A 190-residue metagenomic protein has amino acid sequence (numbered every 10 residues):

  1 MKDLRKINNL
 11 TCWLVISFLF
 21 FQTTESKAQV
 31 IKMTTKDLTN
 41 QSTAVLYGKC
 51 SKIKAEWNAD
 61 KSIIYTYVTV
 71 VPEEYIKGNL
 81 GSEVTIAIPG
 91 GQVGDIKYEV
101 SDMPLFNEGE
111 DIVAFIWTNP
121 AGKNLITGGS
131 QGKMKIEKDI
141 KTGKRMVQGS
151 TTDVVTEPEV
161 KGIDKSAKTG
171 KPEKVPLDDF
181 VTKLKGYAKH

Functional and structural regions predicted by a protein language model:
L4, T11-C12, F21-H190: Transition segments tied to proteolytic processing and entry into folded domains
